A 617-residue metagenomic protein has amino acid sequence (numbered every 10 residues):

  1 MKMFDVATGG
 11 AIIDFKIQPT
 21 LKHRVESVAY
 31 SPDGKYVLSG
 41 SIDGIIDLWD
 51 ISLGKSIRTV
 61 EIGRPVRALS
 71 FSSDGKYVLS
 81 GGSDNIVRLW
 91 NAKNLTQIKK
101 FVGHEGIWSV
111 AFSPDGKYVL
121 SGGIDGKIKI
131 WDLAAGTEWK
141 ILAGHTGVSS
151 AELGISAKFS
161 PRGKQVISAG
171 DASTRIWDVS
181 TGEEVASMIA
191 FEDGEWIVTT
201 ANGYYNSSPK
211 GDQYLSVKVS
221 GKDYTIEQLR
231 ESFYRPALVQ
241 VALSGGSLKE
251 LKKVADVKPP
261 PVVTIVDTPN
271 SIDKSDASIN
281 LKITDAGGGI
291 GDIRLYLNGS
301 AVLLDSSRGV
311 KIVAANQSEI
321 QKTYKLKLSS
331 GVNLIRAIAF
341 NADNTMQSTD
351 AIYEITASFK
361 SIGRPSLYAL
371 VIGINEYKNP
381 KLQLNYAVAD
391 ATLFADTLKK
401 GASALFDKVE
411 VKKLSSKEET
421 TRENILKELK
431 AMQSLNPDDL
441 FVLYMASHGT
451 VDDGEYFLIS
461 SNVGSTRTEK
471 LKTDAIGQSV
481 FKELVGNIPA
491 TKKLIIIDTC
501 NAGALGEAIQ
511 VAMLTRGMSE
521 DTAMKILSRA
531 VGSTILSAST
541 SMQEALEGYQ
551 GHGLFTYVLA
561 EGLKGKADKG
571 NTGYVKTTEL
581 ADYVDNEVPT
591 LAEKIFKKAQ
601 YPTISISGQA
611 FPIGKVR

Functional and structural regions predicted by a protein language model:
M1-L248, K252: WD40-repeat beta-propeller superdomains and closely related acidic/aromatic-rich repeat-like regions
F233-V262, K566-R617: Caspase-like cysteine protease fold
S271-D273, L295, L303, R308-K322 (+7 more regions): Functional beta-strand-loop-alpha-helix junction segments that form "active/interaction loops" within catalytic
K325-V332: Surface-exposed, short loops/turns at beta-strand junctions within beta-sandwich domains
G373, K482, A490-I595: Active-site-proximal C-terminal subdomain of hydrolase catalytic domains
K378-D396, G548-G551: Glycine- and acidic-residue-enriched helix-capping/strand-helix junction motifs
R422-A446, T450-Q510, T577-E579: Caspase-like (clan CD) cysteine peptidase catalytic core
